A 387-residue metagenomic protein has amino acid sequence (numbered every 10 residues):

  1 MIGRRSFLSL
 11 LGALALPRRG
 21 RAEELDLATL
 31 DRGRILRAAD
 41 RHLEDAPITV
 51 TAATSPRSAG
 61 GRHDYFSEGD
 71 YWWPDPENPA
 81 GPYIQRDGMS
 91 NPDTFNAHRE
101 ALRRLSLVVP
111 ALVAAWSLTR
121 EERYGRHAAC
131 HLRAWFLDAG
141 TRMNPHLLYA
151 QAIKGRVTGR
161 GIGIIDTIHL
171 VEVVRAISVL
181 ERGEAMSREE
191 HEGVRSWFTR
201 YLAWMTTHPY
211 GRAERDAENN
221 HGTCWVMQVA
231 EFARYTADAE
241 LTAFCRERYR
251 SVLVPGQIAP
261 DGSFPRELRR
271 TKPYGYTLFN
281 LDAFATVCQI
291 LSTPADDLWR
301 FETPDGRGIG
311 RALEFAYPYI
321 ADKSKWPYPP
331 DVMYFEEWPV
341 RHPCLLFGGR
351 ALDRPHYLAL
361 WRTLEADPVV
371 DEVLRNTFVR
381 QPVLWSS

Functional and structural regions predicted by a protein language model:
M1-L8: Twin-arginine (Tat) signal peptide motif
R5, W116-R120, A233, A237: Short coil/turn residues that cap or connect secondary-structure elements
L8-L16, G20-E214, R250, L291-A295 (+1 more regions): Extracellular glycan-targeting catalytic surfaces
R104, V108, H169, H221 (+3 more regions): Catalytic-loop motifs flanking and including active-site residues across diverse enzymes
L112, V226-V229: Amphipathic alpha-helical elements of HEAT/ARM-like alpha-solenoid repeat scaffolds that form extended
P145, F198, W204-V226, R234 (+3 more regions): Flexible, surface-exposed loop/gating regions in the mature catalytic domains of secreted/periplasmic hydrolases
E231-K323: Long, repeat-rich segments with strong aromatic
